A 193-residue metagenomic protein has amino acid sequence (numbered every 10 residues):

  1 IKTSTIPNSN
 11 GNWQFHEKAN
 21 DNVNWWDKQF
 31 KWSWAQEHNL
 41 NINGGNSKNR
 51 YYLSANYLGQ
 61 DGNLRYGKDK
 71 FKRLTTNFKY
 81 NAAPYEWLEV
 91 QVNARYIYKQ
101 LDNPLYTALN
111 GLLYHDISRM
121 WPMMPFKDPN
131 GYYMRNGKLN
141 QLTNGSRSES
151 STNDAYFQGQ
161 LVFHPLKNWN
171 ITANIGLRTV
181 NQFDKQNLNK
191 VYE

Functional and structural regions predicted by a protein language model:
I1, A35-E37, R50: A beta-strand signature from Gram-negative outer-membrane beta-barrel systems, especially the internal plug domain
I1-N22, Y52, L58, G62-Y156 (+1 more regions): Surface-exposed loop/interface segments of Gram-negative outer-membrane beta-barrel transport/assembly proteins
W25-D27: Surface-exposed cleft-lining segments at the edges of enzyme active sites
Q29-S33: Short Gly/Pro-enriched turn/cap motifs at secondary-structure boundaries
A35, N46-S47, A83-W87, H164-L166: Outer-membrane beta-barrel channels and translocator barrels
N39-N43, K79, Q158-Q160: Outer-membrane beta-barrel architecture
G44-K48, Y57: A generic beta-sheet turn/junction motif
A155-L161, P165, W169: Short, Φ-rich (hydrophobic/aromatic) sequence segments
